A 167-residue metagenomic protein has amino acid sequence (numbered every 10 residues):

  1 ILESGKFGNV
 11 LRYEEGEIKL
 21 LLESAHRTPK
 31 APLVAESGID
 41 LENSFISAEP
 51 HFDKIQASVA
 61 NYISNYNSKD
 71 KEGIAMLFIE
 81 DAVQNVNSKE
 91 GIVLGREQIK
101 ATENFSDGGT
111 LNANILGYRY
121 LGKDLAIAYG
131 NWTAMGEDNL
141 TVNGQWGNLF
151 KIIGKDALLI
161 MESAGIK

Functional and structural regions predicted by a protein language model:
I1-S4, A48-Q56, N67, K71 (+4 more regions): Solvent-exposed, acidic/flexible segments
I1-S4, K100-N143: Surface-exposed, charged secondary-structure patches
L2-D40, N143-K167: Short beta-strand edge/turn micro-motifs at domain boundaries
F7-N9, S24-H26, F78, S88 (+3 more regions): A mature extracytoplasmic/lumenal domain signature
L11, Y62, I74-A75, A82 (+4 more regions): Hydrophobic pocket/interface hotspot
R27-E72, M76: Short, low-complexity N-terminal intrinsically disordered segments enriched in polar/charged residues
V59-Y62, F78, I99-E103, W132 (+1 more regions): Hydrophobic alpha-helical core bundles mediating ligand binding, dimerization, or RNAP-core interactions
D81-V93, F105-S106: A short gly/proline-enriched turn/hairpin at secondary-structure junctions
